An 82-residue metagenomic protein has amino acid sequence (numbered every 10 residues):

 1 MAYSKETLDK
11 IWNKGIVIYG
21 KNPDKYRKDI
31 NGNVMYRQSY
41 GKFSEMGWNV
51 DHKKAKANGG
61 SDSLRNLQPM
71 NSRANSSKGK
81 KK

Functional and structural regions predicted by a protein language model:
M1-M46, K82: Nuclease and nuclease-like effector domains acting on nucleic acids or nucleotide cofactors
A2, N58-S61: Short N-terminal micro-motifs specific to bacterial/archaeal maturation and metal-cluster initiation sites
G32, K42-N58, N66-S72: Histidine-centered catalytic micro-motifs used for acid/base chemistry in nuclease and nucleotide-processing active
Q38-S39, A55, S76-G79: Short, surface-exposed, polar/charged, turn-prone segments marking secondary-structure boundaries
S63-K82: Short Cys/His-centered divalent metal-binding micro-motifs
